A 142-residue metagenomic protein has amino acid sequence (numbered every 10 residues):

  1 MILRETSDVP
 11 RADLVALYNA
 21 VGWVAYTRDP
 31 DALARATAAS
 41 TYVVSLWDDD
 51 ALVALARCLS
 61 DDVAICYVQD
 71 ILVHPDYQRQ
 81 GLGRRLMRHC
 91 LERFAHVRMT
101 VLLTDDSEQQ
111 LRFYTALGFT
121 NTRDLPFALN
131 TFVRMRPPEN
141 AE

Functional and structural regions predicted by a protein language model:
M1-R28, L125, A141-E142: Short amphipathic alpha-helix that is part of the acyltransferase structural core
V9, V63, E108-Q109: Short alpha-helical
A34-S45, R98-M99: A short helix-loop-beta-strand connector motif used in the catalytic cores of GNAT acetyltransferases and, in some
S45, A51-S60, A64-L72: Conserved beta-strand in the GNAT
Q69, D76-Q78, R93, L111-A116: Acidic/histidine-enriched, beta-strand-rich ligand/metal-binding domains
H74, D105: Residue-level recognition of the GNAT/N-acetyltransferase active site
Y77, G81-H89: Conserved acetyl-CoA pyrophosphate-binding loop and the N-cap/start of the following alpha-helix in GNAT-like
H96-T100, D106-R134: Conserved active-site alpha-helix within GNAT-family acetyltransferase domains
